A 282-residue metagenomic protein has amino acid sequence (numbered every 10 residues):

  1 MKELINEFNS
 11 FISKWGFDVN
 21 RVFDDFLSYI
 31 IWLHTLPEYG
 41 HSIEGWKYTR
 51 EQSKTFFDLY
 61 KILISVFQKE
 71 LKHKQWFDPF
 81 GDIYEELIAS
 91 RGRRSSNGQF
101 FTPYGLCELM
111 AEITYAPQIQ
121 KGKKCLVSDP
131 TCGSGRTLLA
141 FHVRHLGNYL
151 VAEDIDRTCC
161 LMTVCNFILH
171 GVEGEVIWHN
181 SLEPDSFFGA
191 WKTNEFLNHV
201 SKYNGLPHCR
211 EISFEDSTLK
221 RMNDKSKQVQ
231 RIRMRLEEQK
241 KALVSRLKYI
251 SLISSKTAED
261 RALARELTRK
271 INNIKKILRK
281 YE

Functional and structural regions predicted by a protein language model:
M1-E282: Class I S-adenosyl-L-methionine-dependent methyltransferase catalytic core
